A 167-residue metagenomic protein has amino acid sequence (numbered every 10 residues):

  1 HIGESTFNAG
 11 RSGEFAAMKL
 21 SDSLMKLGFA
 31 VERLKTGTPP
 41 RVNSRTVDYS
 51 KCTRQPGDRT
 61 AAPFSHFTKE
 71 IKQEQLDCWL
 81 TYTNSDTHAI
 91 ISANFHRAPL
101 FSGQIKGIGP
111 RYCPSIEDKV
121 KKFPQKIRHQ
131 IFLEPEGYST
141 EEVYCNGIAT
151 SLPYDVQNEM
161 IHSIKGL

Functional and structural regions predicted by a protein language model:
H1-E4: Flavin (primarily FAD) binding-site architecture
F7-G13: A conserved FAD-binding loop/helix module that cradles the flavin
A17, D22-N158: An anion/pyrophosphate-binding glycine-rich loop and adjacent beta-alpha core in soluble alpha-beta enzymes
E159-L167: Amphipathic alpha-helical
